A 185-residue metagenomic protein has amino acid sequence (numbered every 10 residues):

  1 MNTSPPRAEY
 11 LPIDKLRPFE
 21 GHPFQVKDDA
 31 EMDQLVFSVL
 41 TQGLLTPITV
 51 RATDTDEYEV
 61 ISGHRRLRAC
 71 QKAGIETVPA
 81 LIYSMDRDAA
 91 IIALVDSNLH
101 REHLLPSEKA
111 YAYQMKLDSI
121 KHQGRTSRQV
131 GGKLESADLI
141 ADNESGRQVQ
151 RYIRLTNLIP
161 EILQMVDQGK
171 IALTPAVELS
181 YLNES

Functional and structural regions predicted by a protein language model:
M1-P5, L16, D142-N143, S180 (+1 more regions): Proteins with a high burden of low-complexity, intrinsically disordered sequence enriched in S/T/G/P/A and R, requiring
M1-Y83, A89-H103: Short, charged/polar connector segments at secondary-structure boundaries
Y10, D88, I92, I159 (+2 more regions): Alpha-helix initiation and N-capping motif
Y10-L11, S84-M85, Q150, E161-I162: Short, flexible segments with low predicted structural confidence
I13, H22, K27, I61 (+4 more regions): Generic signature of intrinsically disordered, low-complexity segments enriched in small/polar residues
R101-L182: Alpha-helical interaction elements
